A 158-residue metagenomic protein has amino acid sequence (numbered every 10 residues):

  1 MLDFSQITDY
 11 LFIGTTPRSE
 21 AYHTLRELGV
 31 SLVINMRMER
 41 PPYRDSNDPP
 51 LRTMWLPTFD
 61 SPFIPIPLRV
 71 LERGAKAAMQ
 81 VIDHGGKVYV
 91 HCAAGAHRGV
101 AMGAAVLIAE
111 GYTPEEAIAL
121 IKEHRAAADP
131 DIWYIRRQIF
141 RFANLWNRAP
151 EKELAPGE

Functional and structural regions predicted by a protein language model:
M1-K87, I108-F140: Cysteine-based protein phosphatase catalytic domain of the PTP/DSP
G85-A104: A phosphate-binding catalytic loop at a beta-strand-loop-alpha-helix junction that coordinates phosphoryl groups
A104-L107, A143: Short, amphipathic alpha-helical segments that act as regulatory/interfacial helices in nucleotide-processing proteins
P130-E158: Charged C-terminal helix
